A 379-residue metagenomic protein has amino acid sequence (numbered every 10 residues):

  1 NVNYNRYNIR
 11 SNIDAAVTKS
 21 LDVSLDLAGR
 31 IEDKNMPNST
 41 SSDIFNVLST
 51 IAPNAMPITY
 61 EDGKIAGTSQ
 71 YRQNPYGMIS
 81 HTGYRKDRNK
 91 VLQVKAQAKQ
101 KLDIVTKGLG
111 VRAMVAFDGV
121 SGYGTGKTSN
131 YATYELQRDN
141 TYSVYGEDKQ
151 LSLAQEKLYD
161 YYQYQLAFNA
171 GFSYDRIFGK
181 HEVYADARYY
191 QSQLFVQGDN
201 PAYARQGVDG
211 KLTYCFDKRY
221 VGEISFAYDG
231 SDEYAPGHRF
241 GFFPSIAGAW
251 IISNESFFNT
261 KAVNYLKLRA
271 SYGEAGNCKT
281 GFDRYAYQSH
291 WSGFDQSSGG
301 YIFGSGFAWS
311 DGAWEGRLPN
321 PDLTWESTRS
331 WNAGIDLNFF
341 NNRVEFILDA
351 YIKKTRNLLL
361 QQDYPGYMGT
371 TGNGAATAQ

Functional and structural regions predicted by a protein language model:
N1-N3: Surface-exposed beta-strand-turn/loop segments characteristic of Gram-negative outer-membrane beta-barrels
N12-L21, L25-I31, N35, T40 (+4 more regions): Extracellular/periplasmic, surface-exposed regions of secreted and cell-surface proteins
S41, A52-E61: GHKL/Bergerat-fold ATPase module in large chromosome/replication-associated machines
T133-Y134: Active-site-proximal polar cores
